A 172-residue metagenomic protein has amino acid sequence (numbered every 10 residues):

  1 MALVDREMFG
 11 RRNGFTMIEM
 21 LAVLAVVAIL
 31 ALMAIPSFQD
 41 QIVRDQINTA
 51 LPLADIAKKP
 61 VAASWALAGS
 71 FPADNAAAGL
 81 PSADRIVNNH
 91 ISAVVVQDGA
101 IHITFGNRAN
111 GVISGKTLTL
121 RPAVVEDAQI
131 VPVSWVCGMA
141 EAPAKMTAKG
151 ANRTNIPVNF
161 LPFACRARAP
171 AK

Functional and structural regions predicted by a protein language model:
M1-M17: N-terminal leader/signal peptides at the extreme start of proteins
R12, F38-G79: Conserved hydrophobic/amphipathic alpha-helical signal-anchor segments
M17, A31-A34, P72, S82: Short, flexible micro-motifs
M17-M20, L24, V94: Alpha-helical transmembrane segments
L21-P36: Alpha-helical hydrophobic helix detector
V26, V43-Q46, G99: Amphipathic alpha-helical protein-protein interaction surfaces
A66-K172: Periplasmic/extracellular, small/polar-rich flexible segments of pilin-like filament-forming proteins
